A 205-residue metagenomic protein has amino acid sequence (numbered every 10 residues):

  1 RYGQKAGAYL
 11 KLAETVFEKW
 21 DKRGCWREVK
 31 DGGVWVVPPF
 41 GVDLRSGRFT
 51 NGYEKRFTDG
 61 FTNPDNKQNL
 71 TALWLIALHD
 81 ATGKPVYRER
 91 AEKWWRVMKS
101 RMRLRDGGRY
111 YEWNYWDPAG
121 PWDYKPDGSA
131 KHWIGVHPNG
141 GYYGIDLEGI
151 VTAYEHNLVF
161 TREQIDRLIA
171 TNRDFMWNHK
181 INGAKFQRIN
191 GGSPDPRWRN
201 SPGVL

Functional and structural regions predicted by a protein language model:
R1, D65, N139-Y143: Aromatic-rich carbohydrate-recognition surfaces in CAZymes
R1-K5, L70-P85, I134, I145-F160 (+1 more regions): Well-ordered alpha-helical scaffold segments within catalytic/enzyme domains
A6-R48, E89-R109, I165-A184: Long, well-ordered core segments of solenoidal/helical folds
R45-F57, D123-W133: Short glycine/proline-rich turn/loop motifs
N51-A91: Solenoidal tandem-repeat scaffolds enriched in leucines and small polar residues
Q68, W94, Y143: Catalytic phosphate/metal-binding cores of nucleic-acid and nucleotide-processing enzymes, i.e., regions that mediate
R105-H137, N182-N190, W198: Flexible internal linker/loop segments at domain or repeat junctions
P138, H156-L205: CBM-like carbohydrate-recognition segments
